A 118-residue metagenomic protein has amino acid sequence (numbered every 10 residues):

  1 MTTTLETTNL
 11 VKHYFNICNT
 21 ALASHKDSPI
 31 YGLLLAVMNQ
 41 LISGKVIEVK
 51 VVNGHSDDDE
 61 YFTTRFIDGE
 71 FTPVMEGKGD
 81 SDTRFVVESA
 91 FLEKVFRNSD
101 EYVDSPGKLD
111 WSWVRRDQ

Functional and structural regions predicted by a protein language model:
M1-Q118: Feature captures hydrophobic
